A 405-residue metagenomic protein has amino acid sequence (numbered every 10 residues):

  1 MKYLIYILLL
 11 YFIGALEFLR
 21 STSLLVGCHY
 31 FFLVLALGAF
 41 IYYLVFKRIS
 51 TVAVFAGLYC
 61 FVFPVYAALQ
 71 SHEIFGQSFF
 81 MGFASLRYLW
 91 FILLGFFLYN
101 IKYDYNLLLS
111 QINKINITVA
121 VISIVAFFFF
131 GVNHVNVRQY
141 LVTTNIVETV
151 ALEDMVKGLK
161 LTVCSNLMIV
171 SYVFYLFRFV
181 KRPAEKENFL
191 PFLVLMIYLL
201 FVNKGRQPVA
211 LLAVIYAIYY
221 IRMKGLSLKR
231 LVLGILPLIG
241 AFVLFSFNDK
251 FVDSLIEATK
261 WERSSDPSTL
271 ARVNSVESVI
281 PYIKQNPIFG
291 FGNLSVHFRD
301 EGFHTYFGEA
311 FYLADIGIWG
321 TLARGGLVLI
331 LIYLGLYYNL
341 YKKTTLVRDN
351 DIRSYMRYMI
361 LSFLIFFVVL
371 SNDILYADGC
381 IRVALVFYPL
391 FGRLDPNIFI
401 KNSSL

Functional and structural regions predicted by a protein language model:
M1-V45, F61-H72, F363-V369, S404-L405: N-terminal signal-anchor transmembrane segment
L33-K47, M168-R182, V328-R348: Hydrophobic, aromatic-rich transmembrane alpha-helices and their immediate juxtamembrane boundary segments
V54-V65, F75-N100, Q111-I115, A120: Aromatic-anchored transmembrane helix interface
L109-V137, K157-K204, V209-R222: Alpha-helical transmembrane segments of multi-pass inner-membrane proteins
I117, K186, G225-L231, R324-F366: Hydrophobic transmembrane alpha-helices and their immediate junctions
F128-G131, M223-R263: A membrane-periplasm/extracellular boundary helix in multi-pass inner-membrane enzymes that assemble envelope glycans
V137, D253, W261-G325: Long extracytoplasmic/lumenal interhelical loops at the membrane interface of multi-pass membrane proteins
V173-L176, Y355-L405: Transmembrane alpha-helices of multi-pass inner-membrane enzymes
